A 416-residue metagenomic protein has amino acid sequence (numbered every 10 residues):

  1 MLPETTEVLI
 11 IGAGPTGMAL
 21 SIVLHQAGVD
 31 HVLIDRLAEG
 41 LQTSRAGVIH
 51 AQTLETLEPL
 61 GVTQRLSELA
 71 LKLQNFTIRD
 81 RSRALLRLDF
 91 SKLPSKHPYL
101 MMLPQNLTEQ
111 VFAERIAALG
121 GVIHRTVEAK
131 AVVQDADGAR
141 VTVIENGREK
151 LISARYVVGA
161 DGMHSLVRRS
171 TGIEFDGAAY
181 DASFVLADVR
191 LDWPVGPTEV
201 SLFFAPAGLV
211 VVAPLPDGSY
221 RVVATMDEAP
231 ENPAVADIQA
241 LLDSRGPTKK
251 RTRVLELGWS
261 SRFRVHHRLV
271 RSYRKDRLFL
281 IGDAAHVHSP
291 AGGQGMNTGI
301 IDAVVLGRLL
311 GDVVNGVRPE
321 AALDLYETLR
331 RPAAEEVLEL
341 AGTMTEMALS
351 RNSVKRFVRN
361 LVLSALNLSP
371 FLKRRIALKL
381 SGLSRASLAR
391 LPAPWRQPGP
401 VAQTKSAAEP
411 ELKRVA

Functional and structural regions predicted by a protein language model:
L2-T16: Beta1/beta-strand and adjacent pyrophosphate-binding region of the FAD-binding site in flavoprotein oxidoreductases
E4-T6, G147-Y156: Core beta-strand elements of the Rossmann-like FAD/NAD(P) dinucleotide-binding domain in flavoenzyme oxidoreductases
A13-Q26, F112, G159, L257 (+2 more regions): Conserved mid-domain beta->alpha element of the FAD-binding
H25-R45: Glycine-rich FAD pyrophosphate-binding loop
Q42-R45, I49-A117: Active-site-adjacent segment of FAD-dependent monooxygenases/related oxidoreductases
E114, A131, Y156, A160-V265: Conserved FAD-binding catalytic core of PHBH/FMO-like flavoproteins
R125-A139: A conserved short coil-to-beta-strand element within the FAD-binding core of flavoproteins
L309-A416: C-terminal helical "tail/cap" subdomain of flavin- and related membrane-associated enzymes
